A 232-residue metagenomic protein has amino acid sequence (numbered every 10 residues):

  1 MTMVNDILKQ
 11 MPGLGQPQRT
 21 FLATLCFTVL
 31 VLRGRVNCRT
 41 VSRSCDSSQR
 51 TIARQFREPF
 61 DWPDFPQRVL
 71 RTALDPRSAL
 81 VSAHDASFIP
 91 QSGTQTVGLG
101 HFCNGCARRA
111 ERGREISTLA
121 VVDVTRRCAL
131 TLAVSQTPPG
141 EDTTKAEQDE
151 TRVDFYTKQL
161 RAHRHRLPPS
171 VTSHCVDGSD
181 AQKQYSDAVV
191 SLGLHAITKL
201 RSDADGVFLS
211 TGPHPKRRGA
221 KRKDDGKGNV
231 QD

Functional and structural regions predicted by a protein language model:
M1-T2: Charged, often Cys/His-bearing segments associated with DNA-binding zinc-finger transcription factors
D6, Q10-Q18, V29-T94, A162 (+2 more regions): Electropositive nucleic-acid engagement tracts
T20-T24: Double-stranded DNA-binding cores of transcription factors and transposases
R33, W62-F65, E111, G178-A181 (+1 more regions): Short, glycine/acidic-rich beta->alpha junctions
T40-R43, T51-R54, G105-V171: Electropositive, glycine- and tryptophan-enriched low-complexity nucleic-acid-binding patches
V41, A79-S92, L119, V171-A181 (+1 more regions): Short, conserved catalytic/metal-binding motifs centered on acidic residues
F56-L132, Q136-P138: Active-site-proximal, Lys/Arg-enriched surface segment that forms a nucleic-acid-binding/basic interface patch
D142-D232: An internal, acidic/charged active-site-proximal segment that coordinates divalent cations and/or engages
